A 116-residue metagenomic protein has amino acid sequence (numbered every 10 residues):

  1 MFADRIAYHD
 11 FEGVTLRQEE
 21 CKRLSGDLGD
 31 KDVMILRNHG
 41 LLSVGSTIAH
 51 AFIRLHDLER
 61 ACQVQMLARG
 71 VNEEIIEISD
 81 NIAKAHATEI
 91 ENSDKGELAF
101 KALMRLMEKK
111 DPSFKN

Functional and structural regions predicted by a protein language model:
M1-N116: Glycine-rich flexible loops
